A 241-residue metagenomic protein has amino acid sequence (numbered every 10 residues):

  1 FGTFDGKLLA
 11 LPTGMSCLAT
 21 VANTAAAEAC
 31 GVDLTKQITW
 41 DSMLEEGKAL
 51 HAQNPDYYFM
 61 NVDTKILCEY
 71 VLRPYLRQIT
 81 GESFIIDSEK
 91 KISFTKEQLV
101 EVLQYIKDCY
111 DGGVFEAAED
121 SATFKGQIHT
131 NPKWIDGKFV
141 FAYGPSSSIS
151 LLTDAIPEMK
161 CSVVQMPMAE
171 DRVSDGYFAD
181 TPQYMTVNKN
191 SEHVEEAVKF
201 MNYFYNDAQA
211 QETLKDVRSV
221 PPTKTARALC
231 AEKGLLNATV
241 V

Functional and structural regions predicted by a protein language model:
F1, K36, V62, G81-E101 (+3 more regions): Short, solvent-exposed loop/beta-turn-alpha elements that line the ligand-binding surface or hinge of extracytoplasmic
F1-A26, Y58-F59, R172-F178, Y184: A structural signal for short loop-to-beta-strand junctions that line the ligand-binding cleft of periplasmic/secreted
F1-L18, E28, D41-S42, V71 (+2 more regions): Hinge/lid segment of periplasmic solute-binding proteins
I38-L44, E119-I135: Short helix-initiation/N-cap motifs at beta->coil->alpha
G47, E89-T123, M166: Glycine-centered hinge/linker elements that transmit conformational signals in sensory and ligand-binding systems
V140-P145, S162: Paired acidic/hydrophobic, glycine-rich loop segments that form the ligand-binding mouth/hinge of periplasmic-binding
T153-P222, A226: Extracytoplasmic/periplasmic substrate-recognition and gating elements
Q211, T225-V241: Extracellular/periplasmic bilobal clamshell ligand-binding domains
